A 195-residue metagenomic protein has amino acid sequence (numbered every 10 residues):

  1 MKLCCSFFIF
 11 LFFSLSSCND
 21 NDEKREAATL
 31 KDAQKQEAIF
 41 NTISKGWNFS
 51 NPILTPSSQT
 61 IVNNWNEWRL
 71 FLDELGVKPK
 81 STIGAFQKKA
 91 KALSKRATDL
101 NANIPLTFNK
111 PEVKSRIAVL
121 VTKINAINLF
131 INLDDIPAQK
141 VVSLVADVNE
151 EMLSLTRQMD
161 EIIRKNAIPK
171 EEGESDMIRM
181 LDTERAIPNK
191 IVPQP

Functional and structural regions predicted by a protein language model:
K2-F8: Sec-dependent signal peptide recognition, specifically the positively charged N-region followed immediately by
S14-S17: C-terminal motif of bacterial Sec signal peptides marking the signal peptidase cleavage site
D20-K88: Immediate post-signal-peptide N-terminus of mature secreted/exported proteins
F40-L54, D135-P195: C-terminal amphipathic alpha-helix
S57-W65, I83-A90, K110-I117, A138-V145: Amphipathic, non-membrane alpha-helical segments in soluble helical-bundle scaffolds
R69, G76, K91-S94, T98 (+2 more regions): Generic structural signal for well-ordered, non-transmembrane alpha-helical segments in soluble/cytosolic regions
L72-K78, T82, L100-T107, I127-A138 (+3 more regions): Secondary-structure edge/capping motif, primarily at the C-terminal ends of alpha-helices and the immediately following
P79-N128: Mid-length scaffold segments of soluble, non-membrane domains
